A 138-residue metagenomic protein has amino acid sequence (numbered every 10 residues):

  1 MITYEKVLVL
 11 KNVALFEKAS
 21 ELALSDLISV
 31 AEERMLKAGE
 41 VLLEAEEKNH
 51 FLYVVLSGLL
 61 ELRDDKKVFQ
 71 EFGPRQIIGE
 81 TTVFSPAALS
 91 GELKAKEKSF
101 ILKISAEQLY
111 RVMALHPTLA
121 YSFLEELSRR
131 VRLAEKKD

Functional and structural regions predicted by a protein language model:
M1-D138: Cytosolic regulatory regions built on CNB/CRP/Popeye-like sensor folds
